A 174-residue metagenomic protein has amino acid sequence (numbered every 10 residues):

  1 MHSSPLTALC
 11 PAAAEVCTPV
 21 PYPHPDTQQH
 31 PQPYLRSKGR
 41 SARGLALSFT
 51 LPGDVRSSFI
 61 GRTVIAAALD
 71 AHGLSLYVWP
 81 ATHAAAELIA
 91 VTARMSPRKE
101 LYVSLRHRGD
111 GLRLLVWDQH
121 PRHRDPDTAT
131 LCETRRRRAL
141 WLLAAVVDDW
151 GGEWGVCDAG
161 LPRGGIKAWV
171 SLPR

Functional and structural regions predicted by a protein language model:
M1-S48, A93-R174: Conserved beta-strand-loop-beta-strand hairpin that lines the nucleotide-binding pocket of ATP/GTP-utilizing enzymes
R40-W79: Helix-loop-beta hinge of the Bergerat
D54, A81, R136-A139: The cytosolic transmitter module of two-component sensor histidine kinases
V64, L88, L142: Short Gly/charged-rich anion-binding patches and loops
L76-L101: Conserved ATP-binding N-box helix of the HATPase_c
